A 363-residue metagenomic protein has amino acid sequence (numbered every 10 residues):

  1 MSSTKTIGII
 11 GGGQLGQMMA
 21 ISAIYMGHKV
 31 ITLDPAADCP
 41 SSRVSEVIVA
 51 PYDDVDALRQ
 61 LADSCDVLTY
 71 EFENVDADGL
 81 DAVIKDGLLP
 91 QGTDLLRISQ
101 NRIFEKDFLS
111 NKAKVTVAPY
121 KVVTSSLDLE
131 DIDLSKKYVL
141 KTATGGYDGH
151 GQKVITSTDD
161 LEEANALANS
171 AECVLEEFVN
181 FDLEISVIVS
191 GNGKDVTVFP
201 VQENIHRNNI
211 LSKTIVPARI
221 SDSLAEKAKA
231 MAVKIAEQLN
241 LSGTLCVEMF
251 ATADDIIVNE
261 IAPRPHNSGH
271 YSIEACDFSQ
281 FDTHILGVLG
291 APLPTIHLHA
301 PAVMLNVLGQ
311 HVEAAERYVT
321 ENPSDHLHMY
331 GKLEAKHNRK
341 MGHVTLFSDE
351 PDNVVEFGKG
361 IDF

Functional and structural regions predicted by a protein language model:
M1-Q100, F104-D107: ATP-binding N-terminal substructure of ATP-dependent carboxylate-amine bond-forming enzymes
S3, L286-F363: Peripheral (often C-terminal) accessory segments that flank ATP-dependent C-N-forming ligase machineries
I24, I84, S110, L134 (+1 more regions): Anion (oxyanion) recognition and catalysis
V47-Y52, K121-S125, I155-T156: Short acidic-hydrophobic, aromatic-tinged amphipathic segments that line or gate anion-handling sites
Q60-L61, I132, L167: Structural alpha-helical scaffold elements that stabilize or flank donor/cofactor-binding regions in carbohydrate
Q91-K153: A conserved helix-loop-beta module that forms one wall/lid of the active-site cleft in ATP-utilizing catalytic domains
V123, Q152-S157, I188-N192, V216-A218 (+2 more regions): Short beta-strand-to-turn element immediately C-terminal to the catalytic PLP-Schiff-base lysine in fold type I
L167-I220, E226-V258, A262-H270, F278 (+4 more regions): Phosphate-binding core of ATP-grasp and ATP-grasp-like enzymes
